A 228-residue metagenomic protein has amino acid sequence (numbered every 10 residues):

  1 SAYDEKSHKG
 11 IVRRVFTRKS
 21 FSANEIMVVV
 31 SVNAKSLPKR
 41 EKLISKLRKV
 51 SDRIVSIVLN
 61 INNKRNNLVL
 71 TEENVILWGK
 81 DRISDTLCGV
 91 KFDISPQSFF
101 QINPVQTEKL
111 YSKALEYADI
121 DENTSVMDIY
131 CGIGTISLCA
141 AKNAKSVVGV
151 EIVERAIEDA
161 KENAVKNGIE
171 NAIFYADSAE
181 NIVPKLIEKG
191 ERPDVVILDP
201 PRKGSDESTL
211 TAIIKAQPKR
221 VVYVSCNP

Functional and structural regions predicted by a protein language model:
S1-H8, T17, F21-S22, L37: Extended interfacial segments that mediate partner engagement and assembly in macromolecular machines
S1-H8, V30, G190, V195-I197: Acidic/glycine-enriched edge-of-secondary-structure segments
K9-R14, W78: Short amphipathic beta-strand starts and helix->beta connectors
R14-R18, S84: Short, surface-exposed charged micro-motifs
T17, N24-N33, K91-S95, V195: Short, aliphatic-rich beta-strand segments
K19, V32-A34, I61-N63: Non-catalytic surface loops within mature trypsin-like serine protease
F21-N24, R53: Short flexible coil/turn linkers enriched for glycine and charged/polar residues that connect secondary-structure
K39-E41, S45-P228: Rossmann-like S-adenosyl-L-methionine
